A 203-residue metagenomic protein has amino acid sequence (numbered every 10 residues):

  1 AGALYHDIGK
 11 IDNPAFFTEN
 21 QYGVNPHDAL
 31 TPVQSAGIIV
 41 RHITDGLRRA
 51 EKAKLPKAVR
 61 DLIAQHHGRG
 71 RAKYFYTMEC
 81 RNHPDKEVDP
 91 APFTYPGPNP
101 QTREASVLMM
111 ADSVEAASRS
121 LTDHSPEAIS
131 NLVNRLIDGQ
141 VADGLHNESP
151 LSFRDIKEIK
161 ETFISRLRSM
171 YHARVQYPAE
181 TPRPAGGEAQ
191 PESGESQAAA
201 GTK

Functional and structural regions predicted by a protein language model:
A1-P126, S130-V133, G139-D143: Divalent metal-dependent catalytic cores for phosphoryl transfer on phosphate-bearing substrates
A111, A128-T202: Long, compositionally biased intrinsically disordered regions
